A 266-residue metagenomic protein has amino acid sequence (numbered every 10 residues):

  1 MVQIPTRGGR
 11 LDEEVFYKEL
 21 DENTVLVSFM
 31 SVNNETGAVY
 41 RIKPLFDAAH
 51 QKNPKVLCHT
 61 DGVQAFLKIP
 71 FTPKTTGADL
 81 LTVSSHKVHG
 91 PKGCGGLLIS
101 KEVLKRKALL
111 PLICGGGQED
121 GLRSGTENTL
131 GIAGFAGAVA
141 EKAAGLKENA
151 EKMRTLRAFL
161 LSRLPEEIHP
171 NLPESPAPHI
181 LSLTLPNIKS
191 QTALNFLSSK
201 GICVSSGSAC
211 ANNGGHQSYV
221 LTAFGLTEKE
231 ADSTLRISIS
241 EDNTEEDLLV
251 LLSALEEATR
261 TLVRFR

Functional and structural regions predicted by a protein language model:
M1-R266: Pyridoxal 5′-phosphate
